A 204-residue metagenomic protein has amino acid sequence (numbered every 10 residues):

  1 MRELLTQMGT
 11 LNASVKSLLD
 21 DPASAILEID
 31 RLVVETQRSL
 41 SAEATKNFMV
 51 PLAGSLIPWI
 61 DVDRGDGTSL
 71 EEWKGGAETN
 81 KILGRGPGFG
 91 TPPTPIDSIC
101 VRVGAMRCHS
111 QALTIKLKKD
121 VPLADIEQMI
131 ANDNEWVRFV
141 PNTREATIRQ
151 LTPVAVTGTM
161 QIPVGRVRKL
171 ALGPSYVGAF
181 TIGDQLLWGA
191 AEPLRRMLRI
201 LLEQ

Functional and structural regions predicted by a protein language model:
M1-M129: Active-site-lining helix/loop region of Rossmann-like oxidoreductase modules
G90-Q204: C-terminal active-site/capping subdomain that shapes the small-molecule cofactor and substrate pocket of enzyme
